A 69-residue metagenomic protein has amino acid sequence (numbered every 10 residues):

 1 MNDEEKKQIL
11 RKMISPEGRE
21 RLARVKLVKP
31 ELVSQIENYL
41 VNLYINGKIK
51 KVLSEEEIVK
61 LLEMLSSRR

Functional and structural regions predicted by a protein language model:
M1-P16, R21-R69: Non-catalytic accessory segments flanking P-loop/AAA+ NTPase cores
